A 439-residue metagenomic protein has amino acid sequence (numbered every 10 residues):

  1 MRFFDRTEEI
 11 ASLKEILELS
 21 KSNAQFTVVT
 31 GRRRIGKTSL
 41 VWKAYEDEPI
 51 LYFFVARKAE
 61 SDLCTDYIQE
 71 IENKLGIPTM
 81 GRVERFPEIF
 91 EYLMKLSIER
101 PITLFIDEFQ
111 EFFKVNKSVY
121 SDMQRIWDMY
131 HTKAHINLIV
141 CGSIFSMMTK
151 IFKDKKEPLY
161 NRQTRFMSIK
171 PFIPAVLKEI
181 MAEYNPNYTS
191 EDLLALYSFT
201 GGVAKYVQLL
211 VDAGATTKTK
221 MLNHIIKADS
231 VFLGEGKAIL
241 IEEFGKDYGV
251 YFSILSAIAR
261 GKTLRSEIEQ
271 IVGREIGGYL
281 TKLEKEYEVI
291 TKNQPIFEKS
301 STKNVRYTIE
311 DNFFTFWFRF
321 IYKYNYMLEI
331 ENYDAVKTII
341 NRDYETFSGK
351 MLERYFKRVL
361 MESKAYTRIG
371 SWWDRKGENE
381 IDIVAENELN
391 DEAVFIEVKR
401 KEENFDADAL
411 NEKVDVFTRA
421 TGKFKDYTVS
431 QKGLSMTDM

Functional and structural regions predicted by a protein language model:
M1-T338: Phosphate-binding site recognition
K303-M439: A cross-kingdom feature that marks ATP-driven nucleic-acid transaction machinery
